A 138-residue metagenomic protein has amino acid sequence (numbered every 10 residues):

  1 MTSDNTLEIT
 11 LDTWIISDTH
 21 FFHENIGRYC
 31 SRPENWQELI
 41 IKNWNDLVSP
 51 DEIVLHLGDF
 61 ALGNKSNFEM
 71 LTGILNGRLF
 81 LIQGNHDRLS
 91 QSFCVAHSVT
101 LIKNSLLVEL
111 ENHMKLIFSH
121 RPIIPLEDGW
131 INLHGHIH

Functional and structural regions predicted by a protein language model:
M1-F68: N-terminal active-site segment of His-dependent metallophosphoesterases
N5-T6, D46, L71-T72, L106-V108 (+1 more regions): Short secondary-structure boundary/capping segments
T10, P50-D51, N76-R78, D128-G129: A general structural motif
I16-S17, V54-D59, L79-N85, F118-S119 (+1 more regions): Active-site neighborhood of phospho(di)ester-bond hydrolases with catalytic His/Asp-centered motifs
G27, G58-L75, Q83, R88-K103 (+1 more regions): Metal-dependent catalytic neighborhoods of phosphoester/phosphodiester hydrolases
E34-P50, G77-V95: A short, conserved beta-to-alpha structural element at the edge of catalytic cores that scaffolds binding
I40-N43, K65-M70, K103-S105, I117-R121: A generic local structural motif
V95-H138: Conserved beta-sheet core of the metallophosphoesterase superfamily
